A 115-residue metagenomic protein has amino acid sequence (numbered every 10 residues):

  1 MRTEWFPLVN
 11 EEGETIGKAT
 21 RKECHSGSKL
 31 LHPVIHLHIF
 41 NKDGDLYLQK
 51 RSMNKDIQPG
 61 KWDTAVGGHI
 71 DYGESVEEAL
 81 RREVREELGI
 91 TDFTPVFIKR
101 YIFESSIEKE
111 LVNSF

Functional and structural regions predicted by a protein language model:
M1-H36, F40-K42: Acidic, metal-coordinating catalytic segment for phosphate/diphosphate chemistry, firing primarily on the Nudix
E4-W5, E12, S26, Q58-W62 (+2 more regions): Glycine-rich, flexible loop/turn motifs
K29-H38, G68-E74, N113: Short, surface-exposed secondary-structure junctions/capping segments
K29-L31, Q58-G60, I107-L111: A generic structural micro-feature
V34-V66: A glycine-rich, hydrophobic loop/mini-helix early in the fold
Y47-L48, A65-I98: The catalytic Nudix box helix
M53, R85-F115: Active-site segment of metal-dependent pyrophosphate-handling enzymes, primarily the Nudix hydrolase catalytic core
